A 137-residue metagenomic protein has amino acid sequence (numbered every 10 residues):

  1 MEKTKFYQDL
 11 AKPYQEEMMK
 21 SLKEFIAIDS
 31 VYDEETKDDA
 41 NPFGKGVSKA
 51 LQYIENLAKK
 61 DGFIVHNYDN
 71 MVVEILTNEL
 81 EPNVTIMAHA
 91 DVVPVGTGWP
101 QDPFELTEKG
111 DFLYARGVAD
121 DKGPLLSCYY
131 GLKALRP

Functional and structural regions predicted by a protein language model:
E2-V118, L135-P137: Acidic/His- and Gly-rich active-site-bordering loop/insert found across diverse amide/peptide-bond hydrolases
G117-L132: Active-site alpha-helical elements of protease catalytic centers
